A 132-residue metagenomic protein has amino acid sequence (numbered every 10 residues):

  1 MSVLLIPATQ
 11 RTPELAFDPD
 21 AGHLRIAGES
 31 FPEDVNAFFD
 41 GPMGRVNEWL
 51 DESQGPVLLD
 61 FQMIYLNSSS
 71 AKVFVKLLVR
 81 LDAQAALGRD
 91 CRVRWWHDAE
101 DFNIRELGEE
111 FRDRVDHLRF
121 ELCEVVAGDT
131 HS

Functional and structural regions predicted by a protein language model:
S2, I6, R105, E109-S132: A cross-taxonomic marker for long C-terminal extensions/tails that follow the last structured domain
V3-D40: STAS-typified acidic loop motif
H23, P56-L58: Structural motif
F31-P56, N67: Short, well-structured hydrophobic secondary-structure segments
P32, D101, G128: Surface-exposed, flexible loop/turn segments at secondary-structure boundaries
P42, L58-R112: Amphipathic alpha-helical interaction surfaces in cytosolic regulatory modules
E48-E52, A83-L87, D113, H117: Secondary-structure boundary motif
